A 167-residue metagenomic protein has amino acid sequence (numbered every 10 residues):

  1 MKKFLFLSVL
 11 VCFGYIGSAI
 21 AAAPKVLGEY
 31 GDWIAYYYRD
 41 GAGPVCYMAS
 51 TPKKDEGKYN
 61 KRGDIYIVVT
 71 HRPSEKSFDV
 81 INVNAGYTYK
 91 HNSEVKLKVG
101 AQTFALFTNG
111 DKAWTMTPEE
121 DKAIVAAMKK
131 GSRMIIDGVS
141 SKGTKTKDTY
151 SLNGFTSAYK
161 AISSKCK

Functional and structural regions predicted by a protein language model:
M1-F4: Positively charged n-region of N-terminal signal peptides that target proteins for export
L7-Y15: Bacterial N-terminal signal peptides
A21-K167: A generic "folded-domain core" signal
